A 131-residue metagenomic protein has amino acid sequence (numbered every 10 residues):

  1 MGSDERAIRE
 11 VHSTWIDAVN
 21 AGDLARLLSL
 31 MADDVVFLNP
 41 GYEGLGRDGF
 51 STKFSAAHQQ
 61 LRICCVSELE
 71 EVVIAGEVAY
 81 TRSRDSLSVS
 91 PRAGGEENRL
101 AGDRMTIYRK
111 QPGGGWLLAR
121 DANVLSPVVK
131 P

Functional and structural regions predicted by a protein language model:
M1-R6, V129-P131: Basic/polar N-terminal segments that are highly enriched at the extreme N-terminus, encompassing both cleavable
E5-R6, V11, L24-E77, R84 (+1 more regions): A solvent-exposed, acidic/Ser-Thr-rich amphipathic alpha-helical stretch
W15, F54, S67-V72, D85-L87 (+2 more regions): Hydrophobic/aromatic beta-strand elements that line small-molecule binding cavities or substrate pockets in beta-rich
D34, S83-S90, V124-L125: Generic short beta-strand segments
V72-A79, R109-G115: A short, structured loop/turn motif at beta-sheet edges
R92-G94, K130: Flexible, membrane-facing loop/turn or short amphipathic-helix motifs that contact lipid bilayers or gate lipid-binding
A101-K130: Short beta-strand edge/turn micro-motifs at domain boundaries
